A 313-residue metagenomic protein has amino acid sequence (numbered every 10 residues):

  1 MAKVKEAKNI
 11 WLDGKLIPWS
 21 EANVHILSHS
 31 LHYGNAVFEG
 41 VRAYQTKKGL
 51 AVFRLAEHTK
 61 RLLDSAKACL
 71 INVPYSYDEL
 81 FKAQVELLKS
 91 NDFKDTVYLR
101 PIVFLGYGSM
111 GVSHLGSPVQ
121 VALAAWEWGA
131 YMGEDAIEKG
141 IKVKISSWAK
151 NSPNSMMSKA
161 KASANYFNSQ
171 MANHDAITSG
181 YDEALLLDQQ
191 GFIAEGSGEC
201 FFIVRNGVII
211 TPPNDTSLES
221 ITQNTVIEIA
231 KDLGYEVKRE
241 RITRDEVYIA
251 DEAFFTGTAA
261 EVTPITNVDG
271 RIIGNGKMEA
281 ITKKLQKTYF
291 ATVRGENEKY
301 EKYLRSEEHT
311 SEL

Functional and structural regions predicted by a protein language model:
M1-Y75, E79-E86, M110-E307, S311: Helix-start/capping segments and mature chain N-termini
K89-V97, Y235: Short secondary-structure junctions
F104-S109: Short, internal active-site loops enriched in acidic
